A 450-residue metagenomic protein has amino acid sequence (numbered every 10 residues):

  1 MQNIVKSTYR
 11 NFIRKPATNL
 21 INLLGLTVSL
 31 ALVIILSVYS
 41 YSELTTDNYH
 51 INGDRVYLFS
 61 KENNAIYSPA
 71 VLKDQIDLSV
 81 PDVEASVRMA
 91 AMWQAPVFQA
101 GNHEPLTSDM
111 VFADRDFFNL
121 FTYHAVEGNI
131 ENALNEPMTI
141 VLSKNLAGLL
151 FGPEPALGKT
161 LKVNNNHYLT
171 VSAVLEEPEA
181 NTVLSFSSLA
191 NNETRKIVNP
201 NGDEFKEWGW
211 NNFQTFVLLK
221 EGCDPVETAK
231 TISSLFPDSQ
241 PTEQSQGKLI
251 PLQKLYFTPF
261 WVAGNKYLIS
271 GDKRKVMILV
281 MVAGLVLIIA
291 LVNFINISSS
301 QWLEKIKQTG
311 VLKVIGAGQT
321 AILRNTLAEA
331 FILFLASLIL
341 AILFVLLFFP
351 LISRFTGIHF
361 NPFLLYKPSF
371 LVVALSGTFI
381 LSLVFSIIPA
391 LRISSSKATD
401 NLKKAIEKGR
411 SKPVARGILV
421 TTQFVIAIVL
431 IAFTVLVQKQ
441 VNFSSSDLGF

Functional and structural regions predicted by a protein language model:
M1-V5, R10, R14, T18 (+5 more regions): Membrane-helix entry/capping segments
V5-A17, I21, G25, V292-L333 (+1 more regions): Intracellular coupling helices
K15-E43, R416-Q440: Short, strongly hydrophobic transmembrane alpha-helices
V33-P155, K162-T170, K230, P237 (+2 more regions): Structured, solvent-exposed hinge/loop segments at the ends of secondary-structure elements
I35, K248, F331-A398, F433-K439: Small-residue-rich transmembrane alpha-helices
S37, M281-T309, V384-A390: A hydrophobic alpha-helix feature that marks transmembrane segments and, especially, their cytosolic C-terminal ends
Y39, L44-G53, S187-P200, W261-Y267 (+3 more regions): Short juxtamembrane loops and helix-capping segments at transmembrane helix boundaries of multi-pass membrane proteins
D114-V126, I140-G271: Mid-to-C-terminal secondary-structure elements that act as membrane-proximal/extracytoplasmic interface segments
